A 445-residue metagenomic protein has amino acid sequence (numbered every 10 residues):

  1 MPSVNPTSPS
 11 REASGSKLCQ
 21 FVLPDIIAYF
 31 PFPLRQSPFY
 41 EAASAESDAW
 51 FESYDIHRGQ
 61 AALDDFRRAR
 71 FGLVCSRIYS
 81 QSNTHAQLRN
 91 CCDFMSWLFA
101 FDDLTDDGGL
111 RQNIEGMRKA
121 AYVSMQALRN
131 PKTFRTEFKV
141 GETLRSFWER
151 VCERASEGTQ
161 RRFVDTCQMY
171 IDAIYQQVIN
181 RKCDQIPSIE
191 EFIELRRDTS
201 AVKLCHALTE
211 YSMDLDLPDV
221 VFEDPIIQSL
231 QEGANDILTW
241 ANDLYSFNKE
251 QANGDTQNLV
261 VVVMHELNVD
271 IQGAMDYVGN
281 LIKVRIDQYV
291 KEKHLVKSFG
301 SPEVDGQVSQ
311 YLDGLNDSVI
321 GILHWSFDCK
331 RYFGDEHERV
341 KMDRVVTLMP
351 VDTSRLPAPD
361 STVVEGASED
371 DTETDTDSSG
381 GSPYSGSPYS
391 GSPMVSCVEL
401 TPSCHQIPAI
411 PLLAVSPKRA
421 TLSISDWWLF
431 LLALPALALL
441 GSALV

Functional and structural regions predicted by a protein language model:
M1-V445: Alpha-helical, largely C-terminal catalytic domains that coordinate divalent metal ions via clustered Asp/Glu/His
